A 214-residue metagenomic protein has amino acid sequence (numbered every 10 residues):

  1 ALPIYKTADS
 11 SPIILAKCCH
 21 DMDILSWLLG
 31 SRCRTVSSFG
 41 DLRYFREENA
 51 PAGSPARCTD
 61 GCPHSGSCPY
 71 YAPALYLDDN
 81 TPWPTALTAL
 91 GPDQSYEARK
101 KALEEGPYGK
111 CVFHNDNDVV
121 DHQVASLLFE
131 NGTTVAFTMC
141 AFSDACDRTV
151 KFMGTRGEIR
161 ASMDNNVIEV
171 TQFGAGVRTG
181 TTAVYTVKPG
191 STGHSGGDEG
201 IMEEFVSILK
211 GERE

Functional and structural regions predicted by a protein language model:
A1-K110: Predominantly a Rossmann-like dinucleotide-binding segment in NAD(P)-dependent oxidoreductases
A8, C19-M22, Y108-F113, A136-T138 (+2 more regions): Residue-level detector of functional hotspots within protein domains
D9-L15, V112-F113, K188-G196: A short glycine-threonine-serine/GTX helix/turn-capping micro-motif
L90-A141: Alpha/beta-hydrolase fold catalytic core
V119-E214: C-terminal helical cap and adjacent loop that interface with cofactors, partners, or active-site loops
